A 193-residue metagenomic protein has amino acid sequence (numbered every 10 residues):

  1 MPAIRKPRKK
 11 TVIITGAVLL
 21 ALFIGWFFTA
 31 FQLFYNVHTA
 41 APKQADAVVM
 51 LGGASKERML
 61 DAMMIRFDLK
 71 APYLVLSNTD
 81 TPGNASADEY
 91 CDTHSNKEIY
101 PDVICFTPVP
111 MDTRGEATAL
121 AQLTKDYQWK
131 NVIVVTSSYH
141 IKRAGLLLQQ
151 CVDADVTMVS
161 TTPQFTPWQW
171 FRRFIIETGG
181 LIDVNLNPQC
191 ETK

Functional and structural regions predicted by a protein language model:
P2-H38: N-terminal type II signal-anchor transmembrane helix that functions as the membrane-insertion/stop-transfer segment
A30-L33, A54, V184-P188: Structural signal for membrane-spanning alpha-helices in multi-pass inner-membrane proteins, emphasizing helix cores
F34-F174: A structural signal for short, hydrophobic/glycine-enriched beta-strand patches
W170-K193: A transmembrane-helix-recognition feature enriched in membrane-embedded lipid enzymes and envelope glyco-/phospholipid
